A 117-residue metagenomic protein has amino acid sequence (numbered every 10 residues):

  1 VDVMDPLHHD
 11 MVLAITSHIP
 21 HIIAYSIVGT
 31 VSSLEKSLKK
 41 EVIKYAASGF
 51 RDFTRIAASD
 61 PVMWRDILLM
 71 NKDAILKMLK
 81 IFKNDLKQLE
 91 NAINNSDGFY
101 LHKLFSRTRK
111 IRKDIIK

Functional and structural regions predicted by a protein language model:
V1-R55: Internal alpha-helical scaffold of NAD(P)-dependent oxidoreductase catalytic cores
K39-T108: Interdomain hinge/lid region at the active-site interface of Rossmann-like NAD(P)-dependent oxidoreductases
K110-K117: Long, positively charged, glycine-interspersed low-complexity recognition regions
